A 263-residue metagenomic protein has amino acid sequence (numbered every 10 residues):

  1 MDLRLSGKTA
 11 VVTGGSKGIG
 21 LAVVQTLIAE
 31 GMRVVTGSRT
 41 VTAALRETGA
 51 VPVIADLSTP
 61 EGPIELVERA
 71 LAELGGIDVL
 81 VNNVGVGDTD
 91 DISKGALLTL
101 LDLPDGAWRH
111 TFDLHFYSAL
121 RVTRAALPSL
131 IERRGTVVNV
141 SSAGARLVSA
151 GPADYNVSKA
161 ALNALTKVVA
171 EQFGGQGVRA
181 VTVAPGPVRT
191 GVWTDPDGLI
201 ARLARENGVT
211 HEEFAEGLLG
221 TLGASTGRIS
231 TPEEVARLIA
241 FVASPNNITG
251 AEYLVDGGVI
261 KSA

Functional and structural regions predicted by a protein language model:
T9, S16-K17: Conserved glycine-rich cofactor-binding loop
D91-L100, P104-F112: Substrate-binding pocket helix/loop in short-chain dehydrogenase/reductase
L120, S129-I131, A224-V255: C-terminal substrate-recognition "lid" of short-chain dehydrogenase/reductases
T123, S158, T166: Active-site helix of classical SDR
P128, E171-Q172: Alpha-helical segment proximal to the catalytic Tyr-Lys
S142: Residue(s) in the substrate-gating loop at a strand-loop-helix junction that position the organic substrate next
G174, R179, T249-G250: Short, small/polar-rich loop/turn modules that mediate ligand/substrate recognition or access, typified
